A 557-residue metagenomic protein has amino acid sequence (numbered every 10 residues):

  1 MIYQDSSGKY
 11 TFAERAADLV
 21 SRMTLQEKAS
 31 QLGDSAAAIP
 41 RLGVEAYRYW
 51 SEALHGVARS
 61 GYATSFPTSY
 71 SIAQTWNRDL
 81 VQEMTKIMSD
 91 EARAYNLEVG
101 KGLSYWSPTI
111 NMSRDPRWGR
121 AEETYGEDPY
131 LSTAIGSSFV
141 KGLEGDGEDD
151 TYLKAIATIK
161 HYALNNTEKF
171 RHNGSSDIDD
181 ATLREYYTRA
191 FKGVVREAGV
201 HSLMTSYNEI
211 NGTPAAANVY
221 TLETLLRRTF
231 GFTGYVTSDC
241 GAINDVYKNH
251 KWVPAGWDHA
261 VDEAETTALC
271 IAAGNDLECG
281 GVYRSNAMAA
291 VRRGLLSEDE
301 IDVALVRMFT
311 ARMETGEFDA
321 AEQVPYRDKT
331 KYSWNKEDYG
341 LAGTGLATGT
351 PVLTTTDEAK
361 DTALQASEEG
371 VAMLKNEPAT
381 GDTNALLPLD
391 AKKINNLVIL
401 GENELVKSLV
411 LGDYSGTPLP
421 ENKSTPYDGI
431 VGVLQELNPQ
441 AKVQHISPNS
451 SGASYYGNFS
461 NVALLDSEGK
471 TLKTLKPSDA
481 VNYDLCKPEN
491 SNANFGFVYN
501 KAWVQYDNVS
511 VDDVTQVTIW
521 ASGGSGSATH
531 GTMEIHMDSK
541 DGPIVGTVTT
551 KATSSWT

Functional and structural regions predicted by a protein language model:
M1-N461, S467, T471, W503 (+2 more regions): Glycoside hydrolase catalytic-domain context in secreted enzymes
I446-T557: Extracytoplasmic
